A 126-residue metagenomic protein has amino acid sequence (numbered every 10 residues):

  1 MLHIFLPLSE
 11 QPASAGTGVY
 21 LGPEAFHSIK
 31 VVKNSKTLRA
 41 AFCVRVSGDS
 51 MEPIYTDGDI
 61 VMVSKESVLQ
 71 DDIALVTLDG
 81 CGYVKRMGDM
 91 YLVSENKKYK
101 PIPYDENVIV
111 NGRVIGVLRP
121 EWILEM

Functional and structural regions predicted by a protein language model:
M1-D57, S67-Q70, C81, P103 (+1 more regions): Short, positionally conserved secondary-structure boundary motifs
V46, V63-S64, S94: Thr-Gly-centered strand-to-loop micro-motif
Y55, L78-Y83, V108-I109: Short coil-to-beta-strand transition motifs
V61-M62, L75: Hydrophobic beta-strand signal
D72-Y91: Short, compositionally biased
M90-M126: Glycine- and charge-enriched low-complexity intrinsically disordered segments
